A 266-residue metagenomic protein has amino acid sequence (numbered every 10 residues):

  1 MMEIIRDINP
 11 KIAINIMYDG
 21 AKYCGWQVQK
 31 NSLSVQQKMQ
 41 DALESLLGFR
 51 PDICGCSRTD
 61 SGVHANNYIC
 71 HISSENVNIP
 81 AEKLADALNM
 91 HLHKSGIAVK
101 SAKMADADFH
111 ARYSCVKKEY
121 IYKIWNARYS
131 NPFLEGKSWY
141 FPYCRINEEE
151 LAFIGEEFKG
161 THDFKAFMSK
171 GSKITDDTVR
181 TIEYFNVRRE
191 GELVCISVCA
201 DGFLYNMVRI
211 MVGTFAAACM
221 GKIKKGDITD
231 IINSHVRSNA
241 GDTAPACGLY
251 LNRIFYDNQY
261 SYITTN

Functional and structural regions predicted by a protein language model:
M2-N266: Structured-RNA-binding interfaces characteristic of tRNA pseudouridine synthases
